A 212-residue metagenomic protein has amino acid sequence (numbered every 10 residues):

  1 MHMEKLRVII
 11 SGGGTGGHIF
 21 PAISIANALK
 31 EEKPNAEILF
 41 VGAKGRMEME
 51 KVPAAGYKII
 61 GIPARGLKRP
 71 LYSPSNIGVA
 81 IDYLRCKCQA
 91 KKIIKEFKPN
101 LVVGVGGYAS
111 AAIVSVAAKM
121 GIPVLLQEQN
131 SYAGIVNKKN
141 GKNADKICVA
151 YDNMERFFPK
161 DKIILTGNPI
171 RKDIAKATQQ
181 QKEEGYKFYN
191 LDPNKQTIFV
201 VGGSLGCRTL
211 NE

Functional and structural regions predicted by a protein language model:
R7-T15, E31-D82, K87, G202: Conserved nucleotide-sugar phosphate-binding/catalytic loop shared by glycosyltransferases and other
H18-L29: Short amphipathic alpha-helix
K33, I93-K98, L191-P193: Glycine-rich phosphate-binding loop signature in dinucleotide/nucleotide-binding domains
E37-L39, K58, A118-Y186, L191: Active-site-proximal region of nucleotide-activated glycan assembly enzymes, centered on histidine/acidic-rich loops
M47, K51-A55, K176-K187, L191-E212: Donor-nucleotide binding loops and adjacent catalytic segments primarily of GT-B fold Leloir glycosyltransferases
G78-I93, Q181-Y186: Glycine-rich, highly charged phosphate/nucleotide-binding loops
Q89-V102, A109-L125, K138-K146: Glycosyltransferases and closely related glycan-assembly transferases that use nucleotide-activated donors
